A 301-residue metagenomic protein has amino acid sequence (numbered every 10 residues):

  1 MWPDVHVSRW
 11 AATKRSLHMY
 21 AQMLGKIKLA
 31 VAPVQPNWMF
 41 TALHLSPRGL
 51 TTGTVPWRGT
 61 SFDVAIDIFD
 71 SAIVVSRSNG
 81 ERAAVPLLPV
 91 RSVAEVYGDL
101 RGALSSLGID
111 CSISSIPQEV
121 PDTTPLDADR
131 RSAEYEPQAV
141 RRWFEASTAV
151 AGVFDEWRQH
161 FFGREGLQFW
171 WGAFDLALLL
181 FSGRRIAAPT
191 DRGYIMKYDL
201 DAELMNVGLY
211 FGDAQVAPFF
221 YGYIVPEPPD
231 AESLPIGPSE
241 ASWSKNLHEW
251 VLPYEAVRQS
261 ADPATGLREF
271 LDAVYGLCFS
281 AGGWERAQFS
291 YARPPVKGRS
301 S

Functional and structural regions predicted by a protein language model:
M1-S61: N-terminal ordered "arm"
R15, W243-S301: TerminUS-proximal long segments
L43, F62-I68, Y194-D213, L234: Broad, structure-driven detector of short, well-ordered beta-strand segments within folded domains
L45-D122: Long, hydrophobic/aromatic-enriched structural stretches that serve as scaffold segments
T60-A65, E95, F211, W243-N246 (+2 more regions): Ser/Thr/Asn(+Pro)-rich, low-complexity disordered segments
S71-V85, Q118-Q138, N246-E255: Glycine-rich, often proline-containing surface loops adjacent to acidic residues and nearby aromatics that form
A128-F211: Aromatic/basic-lined ligand-recognition segments that form π-stacking hydrophobic pockets flanked by Lys/Arg to engage
A202-V251: Low-complexity, glycine/alanine/valine/leucine- and proline-rich hydrophobic stretches
